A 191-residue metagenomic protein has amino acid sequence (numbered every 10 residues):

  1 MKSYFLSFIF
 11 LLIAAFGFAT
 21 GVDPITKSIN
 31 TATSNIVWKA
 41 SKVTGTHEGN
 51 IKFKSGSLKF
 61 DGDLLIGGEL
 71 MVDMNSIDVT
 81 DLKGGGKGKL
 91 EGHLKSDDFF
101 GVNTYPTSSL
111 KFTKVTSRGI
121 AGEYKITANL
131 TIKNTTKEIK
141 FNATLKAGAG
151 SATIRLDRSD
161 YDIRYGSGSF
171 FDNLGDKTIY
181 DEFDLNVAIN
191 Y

Functional and structural regions predicted by a protein language model:
M1-I25: Bacterial Sec-dependent N-terminal signal peptides
A19-Y191: Low-complexity, acidic/polar, glycine-enriched regions of mature
